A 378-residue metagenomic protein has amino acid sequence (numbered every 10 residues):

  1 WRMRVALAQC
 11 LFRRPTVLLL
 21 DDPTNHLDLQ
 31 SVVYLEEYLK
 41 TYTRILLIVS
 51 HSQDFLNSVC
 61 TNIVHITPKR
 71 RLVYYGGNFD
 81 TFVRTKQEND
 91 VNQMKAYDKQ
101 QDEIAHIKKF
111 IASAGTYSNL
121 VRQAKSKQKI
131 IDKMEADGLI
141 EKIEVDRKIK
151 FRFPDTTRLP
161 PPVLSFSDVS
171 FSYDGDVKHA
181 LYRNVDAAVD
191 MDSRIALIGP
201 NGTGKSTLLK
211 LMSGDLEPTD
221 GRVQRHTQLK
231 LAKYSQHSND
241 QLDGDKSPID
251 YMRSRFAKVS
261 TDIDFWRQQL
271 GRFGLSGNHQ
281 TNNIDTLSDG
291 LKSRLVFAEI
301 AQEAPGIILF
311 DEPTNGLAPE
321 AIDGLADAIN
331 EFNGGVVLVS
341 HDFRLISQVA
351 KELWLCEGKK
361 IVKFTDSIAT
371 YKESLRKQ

Functional and structural regions predicted by a protein language model:
W1-K95, P154-Q378: ABC ATP-binding cassette signature C-motif
D90-N184: Flexible nucleotide-interacting loop at or near the entrance of a catalytic core
